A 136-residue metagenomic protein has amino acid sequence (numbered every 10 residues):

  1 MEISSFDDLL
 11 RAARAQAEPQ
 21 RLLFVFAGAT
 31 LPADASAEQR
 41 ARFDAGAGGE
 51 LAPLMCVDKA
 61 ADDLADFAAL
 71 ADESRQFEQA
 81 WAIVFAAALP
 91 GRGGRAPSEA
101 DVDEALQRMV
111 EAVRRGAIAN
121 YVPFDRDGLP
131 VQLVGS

Functional and structural regions predicted by a protein language model:
M1-D44: N-terminal, charge-rich interaction modules
I3-D7, D63-L70, D101-Q107: Well-ordered, non-membrane alpha-helical segments in soluble/globular domains
P19-L22, A80-I83, A119-Y121: Short, surface-exposed beta-edge/turn micro-motifs
V25-P32, A87-R92, R126-D127: Short, flexible beta-strand-to-coil junctions
R42-F43, E73, E99-S136: Helix-rich interaction surfaces within compact, conserved domain-sized segments that mediate assembly or partner
A47-L64: Acidic/glycine-enriched edge-of-secondary-structure segments
K59-R75, P130-V134: Intrinsic, low-complexity N-terminal interaction/targeting segments
A69-D101: Mid-chain, well-packed structural core segment of small domains
